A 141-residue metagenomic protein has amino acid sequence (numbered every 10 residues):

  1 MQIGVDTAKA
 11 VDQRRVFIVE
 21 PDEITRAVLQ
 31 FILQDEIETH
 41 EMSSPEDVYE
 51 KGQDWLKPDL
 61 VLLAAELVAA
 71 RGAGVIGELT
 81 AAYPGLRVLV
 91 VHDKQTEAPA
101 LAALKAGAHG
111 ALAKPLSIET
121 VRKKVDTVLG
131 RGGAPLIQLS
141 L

Functional and structural regions predicted by a protein language model:
Q2-K9, G130-L141: CheY-like receiver
E23-S43, D47: Two-component/phosphorelay signaling modules centered on CheY-like receiver
S43-L60: Acidic, metal-coordinating helix/loop segments flanking the phosphotransfer/catalytic sites of two-component signaling
A73-G85: Short amphipathic alpha-helix used as the core "switch/output" element in two-component signaling
L116-V125: C-terminal output helix
